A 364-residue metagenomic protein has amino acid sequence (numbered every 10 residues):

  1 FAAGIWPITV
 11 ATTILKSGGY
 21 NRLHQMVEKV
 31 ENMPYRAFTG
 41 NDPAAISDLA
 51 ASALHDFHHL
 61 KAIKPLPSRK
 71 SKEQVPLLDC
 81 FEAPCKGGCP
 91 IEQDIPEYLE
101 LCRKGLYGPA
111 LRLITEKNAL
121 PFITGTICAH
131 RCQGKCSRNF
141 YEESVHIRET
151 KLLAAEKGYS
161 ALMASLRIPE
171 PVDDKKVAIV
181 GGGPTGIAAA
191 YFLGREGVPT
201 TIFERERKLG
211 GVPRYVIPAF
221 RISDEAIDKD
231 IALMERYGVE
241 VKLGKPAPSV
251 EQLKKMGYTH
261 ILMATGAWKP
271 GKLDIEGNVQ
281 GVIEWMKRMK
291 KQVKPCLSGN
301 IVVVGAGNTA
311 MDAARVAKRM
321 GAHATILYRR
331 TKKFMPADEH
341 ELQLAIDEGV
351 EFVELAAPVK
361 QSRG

Functional and structural regions predicted by a protein language model:
A2-M26: Glycine-rich phosphate-binding active-site loops on the catalytic face of alpha/beta enzymes
W6, T259, G299: Conserved acidic residues
I8, T200-T201, I261, V279 (+1 more regions): Hydrophobic anchor at the start of a short beta-strand that flanks the dinucleotide cofactor-binding loop
L15-G18, L77, F81, K86-P90 (+14 more regions): Catalytic cores of large soluble enzymes that bind and process phosphate-bearing ligands
N21, Q25-K176, M263-Q280, A357 (+1 more regions): Ferredoxin-type iron-sulfur electron-transfer modules and their immediate structural context
P171, K175-V180, D228-I275, K360-R363: Feature captures the FAD/FMN-dependent oxidoreductase FAD-binding
I179-F203, K242-E251, T265-L273, W285-E339: Rossmann-like dinucleotide/flavin-binding elements
P199-I202, E206-V241, A314-K360: Rossmann-like dinucleotide-binding cores of NAD(P)H-dependent redox enzymes
